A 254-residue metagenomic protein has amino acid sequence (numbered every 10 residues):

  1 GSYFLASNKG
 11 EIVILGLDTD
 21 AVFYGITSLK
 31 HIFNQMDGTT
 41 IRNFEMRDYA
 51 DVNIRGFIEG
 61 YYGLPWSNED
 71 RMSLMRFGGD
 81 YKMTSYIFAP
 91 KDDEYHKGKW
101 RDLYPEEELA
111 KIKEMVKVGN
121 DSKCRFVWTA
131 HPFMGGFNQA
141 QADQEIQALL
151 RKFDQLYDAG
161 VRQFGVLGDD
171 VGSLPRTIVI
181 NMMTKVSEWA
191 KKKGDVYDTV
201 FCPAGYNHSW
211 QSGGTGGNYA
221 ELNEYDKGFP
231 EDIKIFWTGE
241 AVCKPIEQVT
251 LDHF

Functional and structural regions predicted by a protein language model:
G1-V52, S122: Contiguous, structured surface segment used for ligand recognition
S2, E11, I54-G56, D198 (+1 more regions): A residue-level signal for beta-strand positions that form part of recognition/binding surfaces within mature
N8-K9, K82-M83, D121, P230-E231: Short, well-ordered loop/turn elements at secondary-structure boundaries
V22-G25, S67, P245-I246: Short helix/loop capping segments that flank catalytic or ligand/cofactor-binding pockets
N34, G60-Y61, G98, D102 (+2 more regions): Catalytic-core regions of glycoside hydrolase
T39-F44, S73, L109-E114, A148-K152 (+2 more regions): Alpha-helical scaffolding within the catalytic cores of extracellular/periplasmic polymer-degrading hydrolases
T40-E45, I87-K91, T199-P203, W237-T238: A generic structural motif
F57-E59, L64-F201: Substrate-binding cleft of carbohydrate-active enzyme catalytic domains
